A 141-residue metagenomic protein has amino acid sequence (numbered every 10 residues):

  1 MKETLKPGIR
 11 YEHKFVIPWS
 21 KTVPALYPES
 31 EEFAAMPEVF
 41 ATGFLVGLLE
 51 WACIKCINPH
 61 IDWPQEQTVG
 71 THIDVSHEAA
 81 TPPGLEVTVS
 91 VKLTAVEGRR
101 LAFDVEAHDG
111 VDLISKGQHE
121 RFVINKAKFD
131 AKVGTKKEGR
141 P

Functional and structural regions predicted by a protein language model:
M1-L5, P59-D62, H108: Intrinsically disordered, low-complexity boundary segments flanking structured domains
K2-F40: Catalytic strand-loop segment that frames the active site of acyl-thioester-processing enzymes
I9-H13, V69-I73, L85-V89, R99-L101 (+1 more regions): A generic structural signal for short beta-strands and their flanking turns/coil linkers
K14-P18, S76, Q118-F122: Generic structural detector for well-ordered beta-strands
V39-G47: Short, conserved micro-motifs enriched in small and acidic residues
C53-T88: Hydrophobic beta-strand-centered segment that forms part of the acyl-chain substrate-binding groove
P82-P83, S90-P141: HotDog/MaoC-like acyl-thioester-processing domains
